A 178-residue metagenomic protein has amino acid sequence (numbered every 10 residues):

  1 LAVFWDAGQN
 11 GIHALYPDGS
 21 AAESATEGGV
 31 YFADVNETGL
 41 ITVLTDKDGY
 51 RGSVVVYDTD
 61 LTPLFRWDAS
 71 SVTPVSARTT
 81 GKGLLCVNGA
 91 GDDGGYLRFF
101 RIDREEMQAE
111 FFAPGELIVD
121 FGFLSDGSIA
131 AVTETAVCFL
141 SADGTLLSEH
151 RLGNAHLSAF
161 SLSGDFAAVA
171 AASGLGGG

Functional and structural regions predicted by a protein language model:
L1, G28-E37, A69-G81, P114-D126 (+1 more regions): Repeated scaffold domains used in trafficking and secretory/extracellular systems, primarily beta-propellers
L1-A22: Post-signal peptide N-terminal segment of secreted/secretory-pathway proteins
V3, I41-V43, L85-C86, A130 (+1 more regions): Structural core positions within WD40/WD-like beta-propeller blades
N10-A14, G49-V55, D92-F100, T135-S141 (+1 more regions): Structural motif
D18-A25, L61-D68, E105-F112, T145-R151: A short beta-strand motif characteristic of beta-propeller blades
V35, G39-V43, V54-D58, A77-T79 (+1 more regions): Hydrophobic transmembrane helix bundles of membrane-integrated enzymes that assemble and modify cell-envelope
V75-Q108, V119-S125: Loop-centered beta-sheet repeat module
C138-G178: Intrinsically disordered, low-complexity segments enriched in Gly and acidic/Ser/Thr residues that form flexible
